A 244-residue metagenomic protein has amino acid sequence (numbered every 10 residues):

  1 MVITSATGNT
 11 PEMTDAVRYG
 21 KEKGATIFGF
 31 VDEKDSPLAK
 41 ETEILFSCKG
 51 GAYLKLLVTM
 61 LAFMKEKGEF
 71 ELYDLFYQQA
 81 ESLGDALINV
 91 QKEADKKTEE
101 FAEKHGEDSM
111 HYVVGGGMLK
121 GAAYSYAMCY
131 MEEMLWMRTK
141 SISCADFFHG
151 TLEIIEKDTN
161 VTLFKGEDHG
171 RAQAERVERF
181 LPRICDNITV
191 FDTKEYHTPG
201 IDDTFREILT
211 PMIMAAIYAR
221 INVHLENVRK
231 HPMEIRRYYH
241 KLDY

Functional and structural regions predicted by a protein language model:
M1-Q79, G84, F164-F191, M212: Glycine-rich phosphate-binding loops that contact phosphosugars or nucleotide phosphates
M1-T4, M110-G117, N160-F164: Short glycine-rich or small-residue beta-strand-to-loop segments that form or flank ligand, phosphate, metal/Fe-S
D32, R138-D146, I188-H197: A generic structural motif
E33-I44, T151-E153, T198-F205: Glycine-rich, charge-decorated loop segments at or immediately adjacent to ligand/cofactor-binding or catalytic sites
I44, A52, M64-S143, F148 (+2 more regions): Active-site phosphate/pyrophosphate-binding segments
T59-F63, I155-K157, I201-T210: Short, surface-exposed amphipathic charged segments that create phosphate/polyanion-binding patches used for binding
D146-L152, A172-R176: A short, acidic, amphipathic alpha-helical segment used as a generic capping/interface helix at domain edges
K194-R237: Structured C-terminal subdomain patch of bacterial secreted/periplasmic proteins
